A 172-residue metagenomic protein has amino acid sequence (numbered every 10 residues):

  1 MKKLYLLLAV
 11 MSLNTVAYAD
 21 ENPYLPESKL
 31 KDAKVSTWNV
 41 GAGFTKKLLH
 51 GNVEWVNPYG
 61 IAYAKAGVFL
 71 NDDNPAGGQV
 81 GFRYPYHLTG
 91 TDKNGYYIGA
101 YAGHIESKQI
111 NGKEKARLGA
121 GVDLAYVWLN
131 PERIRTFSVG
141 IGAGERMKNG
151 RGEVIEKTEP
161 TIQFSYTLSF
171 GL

Functional and structural regions predicted by a protein language model:
M1-A33, L172: Cleavable N-terminal export/targeting peptides
A19-D73: Short glycine/proline- and aromatic-enriched beta-strand/turn motifs that initiate or cap beta-hairpins
E21, E27-V35, H87-Y96, L129-T136: Short loop/turn motifs that connect adjacent beta-strands in outer-membrane beta-barrel proteins
E27-K29, W38-A42, F69-N71, Q109-K115 (+2 more regions): Outer-membrane beta-barrel domain signature
K34-W38, F44-L49, N74-G78, N94 (+2 more regions): Residues that define the transmembrane beta-barrel architecture of outer-membrane proteins
W38-A42, V53, A64-A66, V80 (+3 more regions): Membrane-embedded beta-strand positions of outer-membrane beta-barrel proteins
F44-L48, W55-Y59, A66-D72, Y84-Y86 (+4 more regions): Transmembrane beta-strands of outer-membrane beta-barrel pores
V80-F82, K157-L172: Outer-membrane beta-barrel "beta-signal"
